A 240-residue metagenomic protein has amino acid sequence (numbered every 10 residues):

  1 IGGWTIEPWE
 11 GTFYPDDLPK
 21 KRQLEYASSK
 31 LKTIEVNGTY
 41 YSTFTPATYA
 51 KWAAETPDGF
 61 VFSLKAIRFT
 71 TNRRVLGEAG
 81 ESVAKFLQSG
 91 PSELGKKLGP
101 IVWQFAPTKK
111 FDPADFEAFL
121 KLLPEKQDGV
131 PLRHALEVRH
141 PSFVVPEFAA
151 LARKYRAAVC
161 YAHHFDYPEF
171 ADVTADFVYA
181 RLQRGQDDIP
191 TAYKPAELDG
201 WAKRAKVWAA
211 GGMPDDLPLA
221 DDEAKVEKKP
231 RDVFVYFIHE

Functional and structural regions predicted by a protein language model:
I1-E240: Residues lining hydrophobic/aromatic ligand-binding pockets adjacent to catalytic sites
